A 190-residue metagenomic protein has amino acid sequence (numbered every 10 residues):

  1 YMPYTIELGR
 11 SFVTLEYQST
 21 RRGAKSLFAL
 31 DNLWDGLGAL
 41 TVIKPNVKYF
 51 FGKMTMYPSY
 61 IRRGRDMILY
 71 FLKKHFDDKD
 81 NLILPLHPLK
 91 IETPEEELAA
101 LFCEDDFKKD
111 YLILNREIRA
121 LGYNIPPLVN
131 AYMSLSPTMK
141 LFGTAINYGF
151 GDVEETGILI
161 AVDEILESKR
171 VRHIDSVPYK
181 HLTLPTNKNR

Functional and structural regions predicted by a protein language model:
Y1-M139: Acyl-donor binding region in acyl/amide transferases
Y1-S11, S136, E154-P178: Non-catalytic substrate-recognition and accessory regions of acyl/acetyltransferase enzymes
E16, Y57, A161-I165, N187: Generic structural motif
R65-L72, N147, L159-L166: Short, charged low-complexity intrinsically disordered segments located at boundaries of structured domains
F102-D105, K109-Y111, G151-D163: Conserved N-terminal glycine/acidic-rich loop preference
G143-F150: Short proline/glycine-enriched turn/loop segments at secondary-structure junctions
Y179-T186: Conserved small/polar residues in nucleotide/adenosyl-binding loops
